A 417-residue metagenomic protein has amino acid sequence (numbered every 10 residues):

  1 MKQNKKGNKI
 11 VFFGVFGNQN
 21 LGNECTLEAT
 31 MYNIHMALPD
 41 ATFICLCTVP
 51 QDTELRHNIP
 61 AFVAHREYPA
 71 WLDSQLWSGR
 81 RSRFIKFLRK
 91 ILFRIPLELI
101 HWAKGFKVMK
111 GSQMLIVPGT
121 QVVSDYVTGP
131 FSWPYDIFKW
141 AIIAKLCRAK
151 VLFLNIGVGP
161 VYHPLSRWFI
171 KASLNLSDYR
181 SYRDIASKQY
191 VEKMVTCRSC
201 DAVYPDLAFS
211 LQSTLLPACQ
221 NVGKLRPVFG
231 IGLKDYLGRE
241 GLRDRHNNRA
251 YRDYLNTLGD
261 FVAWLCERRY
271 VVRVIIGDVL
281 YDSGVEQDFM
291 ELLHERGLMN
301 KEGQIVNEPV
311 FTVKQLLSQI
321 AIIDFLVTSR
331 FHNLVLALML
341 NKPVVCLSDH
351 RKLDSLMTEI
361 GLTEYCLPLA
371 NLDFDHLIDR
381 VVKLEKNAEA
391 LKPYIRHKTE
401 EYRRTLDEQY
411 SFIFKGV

Functional and structural regions predicted by a protein language model:
M1-V417: Active-site anion-handling motifs in enzyme catalytic cores
